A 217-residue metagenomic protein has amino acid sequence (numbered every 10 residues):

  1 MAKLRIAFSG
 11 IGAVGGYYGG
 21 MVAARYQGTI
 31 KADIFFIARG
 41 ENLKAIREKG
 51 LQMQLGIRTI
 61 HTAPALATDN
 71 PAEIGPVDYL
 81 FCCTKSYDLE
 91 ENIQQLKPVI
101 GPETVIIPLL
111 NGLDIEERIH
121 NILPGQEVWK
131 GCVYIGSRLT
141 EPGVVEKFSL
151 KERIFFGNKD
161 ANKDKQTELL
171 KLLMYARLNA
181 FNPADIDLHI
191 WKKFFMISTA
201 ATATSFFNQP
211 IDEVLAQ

Functional and structural regions predicted by a protein language model:
M1-G56: NAD(P)+-binding Rossmann beta1-loop-alpha1 motif at the extreme N-terminus of oxidoreductases
A2-L4, D78, E152: Nucleotide donor/acceptor-binding cores
A7, D33-F35, I107, W129 (+2 more regions): A structural signal for isolated positions on well-ordered beta-strands in alpha/beta enzyme cores
A38, I57, D69-P71, L110 (+4 more regions): Residues at the C-termini of beta-strands that transition into short coil/loop
E41, N111-L113, C132-S137, D160 (+2 more regions): Glycine-rich beta-alpha junction loops
N42-A45, E116-E117, D164-K165: Short, charged/polar "capping" segments at the starts of alpha-helices and the immediately preceding loops
T59-V144: Rossmann-like NAD(P)(H) cofactor-binding subdomain of soluble oxidoreductases
P98-V99, N121-E127, P142-Q217: Internal alpha-helical scaffold of NAD(P)-dependent oxidoreductase catalytic cores
